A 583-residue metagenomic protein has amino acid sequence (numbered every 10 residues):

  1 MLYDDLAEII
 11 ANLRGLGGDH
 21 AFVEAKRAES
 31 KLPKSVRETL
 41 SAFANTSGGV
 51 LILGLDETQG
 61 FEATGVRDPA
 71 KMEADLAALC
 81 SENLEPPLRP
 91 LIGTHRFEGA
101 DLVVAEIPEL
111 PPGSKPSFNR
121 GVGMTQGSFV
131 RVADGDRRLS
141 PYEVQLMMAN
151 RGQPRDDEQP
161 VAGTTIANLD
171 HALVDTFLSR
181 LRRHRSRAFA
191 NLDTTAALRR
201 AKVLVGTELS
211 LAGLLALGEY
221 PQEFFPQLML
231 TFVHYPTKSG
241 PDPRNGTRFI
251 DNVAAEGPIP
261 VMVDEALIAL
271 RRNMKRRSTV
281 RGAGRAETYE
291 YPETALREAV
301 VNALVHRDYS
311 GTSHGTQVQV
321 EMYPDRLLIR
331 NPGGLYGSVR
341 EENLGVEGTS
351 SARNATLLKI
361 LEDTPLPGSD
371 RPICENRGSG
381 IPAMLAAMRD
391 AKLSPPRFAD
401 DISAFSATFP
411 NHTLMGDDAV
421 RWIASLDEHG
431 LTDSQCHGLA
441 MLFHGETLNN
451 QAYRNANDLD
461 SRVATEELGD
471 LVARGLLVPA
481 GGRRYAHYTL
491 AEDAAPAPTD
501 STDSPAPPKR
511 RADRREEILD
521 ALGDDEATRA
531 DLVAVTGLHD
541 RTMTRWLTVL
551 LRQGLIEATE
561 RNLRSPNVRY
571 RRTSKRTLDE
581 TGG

Functional and structural regions predicted by a protein language model:
M1-L51, L55-V104, P111-G113, G240: Polybasic/polar functional segments that serve as interface/processing modules
P87-T165, G315-T316, E375-A386, D390-F405 (+1 more regions): Intrinsically disordered, low-complexity regulatory tails
F129-N331, Y336-S338, E342-E347, R371 (+2 more regions): Active-site helix-to-loop segments that bind/position phosphate- or nucleotide-bearing substrates and donors across
Y291, L459-D470, L538-V549: Short amphipathic alpha-helical interaction segments
L327-P372, M415-L431, T499-P505: Glycine-rich/acidic phosphate-handling loop/turn and adjacent ATP-lid/helix of nucleotide-binding kinase/ATPase domains
S394, V472-G482, L551-N562: A short, conserved structural fragment
H444-A456, D524-V535: Short acidic, hydrophobic short linear motifs in intrinsically disordered regions
G482-R514, T559-G583: Short, cationic-aromatic polyanion-contact patches
